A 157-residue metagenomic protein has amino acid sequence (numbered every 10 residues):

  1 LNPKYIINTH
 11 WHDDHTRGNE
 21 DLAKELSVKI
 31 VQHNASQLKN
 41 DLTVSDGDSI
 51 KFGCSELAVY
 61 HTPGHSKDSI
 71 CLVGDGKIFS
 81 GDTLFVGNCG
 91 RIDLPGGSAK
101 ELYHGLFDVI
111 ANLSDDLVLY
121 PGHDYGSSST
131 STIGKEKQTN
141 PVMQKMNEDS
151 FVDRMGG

Functional and structural regions predicted by a protein language model:
L1-A58, Q138-V142: Active-site HxH/HxHxD metal-binding segment of metal-dependent hydrolases
I6-T16, Y60-D68, L119-G126: Histidine-centered catalytic micro-motifs
T16-N19, S45, H65-S66, H104-D108: A generic local structural motif
A35, T62, T83: Short strand-turn motif at the edge of the Rossmann-like AdoMet-binding core
V44, T62, I133: Hydrophobic residues at beta-strand termini and immediately following loops that shape nucleotide-binding pockets
S49, H61, C71: Ligand/cofactor pocket segment of small-molecule handling proteins
E56, K67-G156: Metallo-beta-lactamase
